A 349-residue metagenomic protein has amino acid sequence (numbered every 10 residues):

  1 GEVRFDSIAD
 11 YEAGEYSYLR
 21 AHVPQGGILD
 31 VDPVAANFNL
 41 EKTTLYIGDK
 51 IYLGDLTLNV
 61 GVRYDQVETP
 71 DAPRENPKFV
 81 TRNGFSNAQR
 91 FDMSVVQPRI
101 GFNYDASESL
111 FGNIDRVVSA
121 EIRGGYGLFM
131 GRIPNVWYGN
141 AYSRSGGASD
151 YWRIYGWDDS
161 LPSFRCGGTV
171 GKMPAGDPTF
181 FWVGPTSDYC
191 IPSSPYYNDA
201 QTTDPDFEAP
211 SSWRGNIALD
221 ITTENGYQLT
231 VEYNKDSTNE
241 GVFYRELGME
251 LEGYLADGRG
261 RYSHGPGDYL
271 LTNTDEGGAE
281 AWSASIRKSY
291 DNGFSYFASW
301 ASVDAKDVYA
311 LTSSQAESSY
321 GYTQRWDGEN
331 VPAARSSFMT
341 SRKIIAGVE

Functional and structural regions predicted by a protein language model:
G1-V117, D304, A316-Y322: Signature of Gram-negative outer-membrane beta-barrel scaffolds
G26, P73-Q97, G101-L270: Solvent-exposed loop/turn elements at secondary-structure boundaries
I28-F38, T44-G48, T202-D206, A218 (+2 more regions): Asp/Glu-centered strand-loop micro-motifs enriched in Gly/Pro and often flanked by an aromatic residue
A36-K42, Q89-V95, N198, D206-S212 (+3 more regions): Transmembrane beta-barrel outer-membrane domains
E41-I47, V96-F102, I122, T203 (+5 more regions): Hydrophobic, lipid-facing positions within transmembrane beta-strands of outer-membrane proteins
K50-G54, N103-S109, D220-E224, R287-D291 (+2 more regions): Structural signature of outer-membrane beta-barrel channels/translocons
L53-D55, V117-S119, R132, E224-G226 (+2 more regions): Strand-connecting loop/turn motifs
V67, T230-E349: Gram-negative outer-membrane beta-barrel transporters
